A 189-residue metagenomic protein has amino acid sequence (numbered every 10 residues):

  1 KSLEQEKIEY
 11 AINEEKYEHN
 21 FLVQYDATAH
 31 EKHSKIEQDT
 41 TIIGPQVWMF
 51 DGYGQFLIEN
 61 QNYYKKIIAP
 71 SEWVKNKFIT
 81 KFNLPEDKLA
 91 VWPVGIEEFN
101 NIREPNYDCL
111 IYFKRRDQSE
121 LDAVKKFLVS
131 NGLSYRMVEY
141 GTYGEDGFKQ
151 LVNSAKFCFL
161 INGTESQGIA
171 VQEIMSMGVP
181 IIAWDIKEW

Functional and structural regions predicted by a protein language model:
K1-I12, S34-I36, K114-N131: Short, charged N-terminal beta->alpha structural module
S2-K66, W73-K77: Extended catalytic core of nucleotide-activated donor transferases of GT-like folds
K65-N76, L84-N100: Donor nucleotide-sugar binding/catalytic pocket of nucleotide-sugar-dependent glycosyltransferases
V94-F148: Conserved catalytic-core segment of nucleotide-activated headgroup transferases in glycan assembly
L151-A155: Short alpha-helical donor nucleotide-sugar binding micro-motif in glycosyltransferases
C158-F159: A short hydrophobic beta-strand element within the catalytic core of glycosyltransferases that build diverse glycans
G163: Aromatic "clamp/platform" in nucleotide-sugar-dependent glycosyltransferases that forms part of the donor/acceptor
Q167-W189: Catalytic binding pocket for nucleotide-activated donors in carbohydrate/polymer assembly enzymes
